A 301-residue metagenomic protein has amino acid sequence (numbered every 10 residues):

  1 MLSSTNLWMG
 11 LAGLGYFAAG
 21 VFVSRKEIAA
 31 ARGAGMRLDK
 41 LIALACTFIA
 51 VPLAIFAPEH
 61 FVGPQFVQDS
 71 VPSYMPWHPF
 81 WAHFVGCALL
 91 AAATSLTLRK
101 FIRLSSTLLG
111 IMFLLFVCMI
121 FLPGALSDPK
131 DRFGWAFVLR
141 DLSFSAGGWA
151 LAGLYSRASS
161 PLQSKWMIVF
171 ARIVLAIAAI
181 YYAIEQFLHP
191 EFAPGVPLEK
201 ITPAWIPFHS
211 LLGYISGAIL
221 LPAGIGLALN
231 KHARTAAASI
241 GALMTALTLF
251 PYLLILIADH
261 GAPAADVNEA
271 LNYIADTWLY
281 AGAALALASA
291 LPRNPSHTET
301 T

Functional and structural regions predicted by a protein language model:
M1-V62, W81-A91, L98-E191, P207-A218 (+2 more regions): Extended, low-polarity transmembrane helix blocks
V62-Y74, F187-F208: Membrane-interface interhelical connector segments
Q68, M75, F101-S105: Polar, glycosylation-prone regions of secreted, cell-surface, and some intracellular proteins
M75, I201-T202, L243, P263: Residue-level signal for alpha-helical context at structural boundaries
